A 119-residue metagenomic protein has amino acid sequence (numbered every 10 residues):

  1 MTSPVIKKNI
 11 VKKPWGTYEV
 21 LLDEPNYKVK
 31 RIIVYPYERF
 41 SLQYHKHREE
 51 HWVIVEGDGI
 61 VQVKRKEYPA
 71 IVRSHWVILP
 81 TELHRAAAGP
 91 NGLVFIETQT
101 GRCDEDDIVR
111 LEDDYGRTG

Functional and structural regions predicted by a protein language model:
T2-K13, R85-G119: Double-stranded beta-helix
I6-Y44, R48-E49, T98: A short glycine-rich, His/Asp/Glu-containing loop-to-beta-strand
L22, I33, Q43, V53 (+3 more regions): Well-ordered beta-strand positions
K30, F40, K66-Y68, D107-V109: Short beta-strand segments
R31, H51, I60, H75 (+1 more regions): Short, surface-exposed charged micro-motifs
K46, E82-R85: Short, charged beta-turn/beta-strand-edge "cap" motif at the junction between a beta-strand and an adjacent loop
H47-I60, K64-R65: Glycine- and acidic-residue-biased ligand/ion/polar-headgroup-sensing regions
K64-L83: Short acidic-glycine-tyrosine-enriched beta hairpin
